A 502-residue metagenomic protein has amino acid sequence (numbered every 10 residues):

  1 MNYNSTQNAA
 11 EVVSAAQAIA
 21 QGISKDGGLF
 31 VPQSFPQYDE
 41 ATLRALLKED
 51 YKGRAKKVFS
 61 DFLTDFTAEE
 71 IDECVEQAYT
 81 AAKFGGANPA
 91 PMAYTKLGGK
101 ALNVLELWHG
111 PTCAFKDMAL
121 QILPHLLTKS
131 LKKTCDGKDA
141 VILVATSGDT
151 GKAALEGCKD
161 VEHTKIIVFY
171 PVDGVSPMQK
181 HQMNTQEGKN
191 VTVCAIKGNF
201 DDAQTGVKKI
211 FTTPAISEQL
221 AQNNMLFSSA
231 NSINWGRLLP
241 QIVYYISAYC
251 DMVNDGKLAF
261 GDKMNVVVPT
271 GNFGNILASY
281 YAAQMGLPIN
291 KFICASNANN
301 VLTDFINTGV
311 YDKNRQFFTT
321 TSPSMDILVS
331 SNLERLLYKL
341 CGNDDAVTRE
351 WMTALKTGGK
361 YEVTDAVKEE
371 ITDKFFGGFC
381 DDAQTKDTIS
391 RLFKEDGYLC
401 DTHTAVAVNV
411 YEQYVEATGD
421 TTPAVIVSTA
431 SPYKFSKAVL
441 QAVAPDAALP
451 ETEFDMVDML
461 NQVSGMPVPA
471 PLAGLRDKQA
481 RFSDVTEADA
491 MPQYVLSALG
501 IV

Functional and structural regions predicted by a protein language model:
M1-V502: PLP-dependent amino-acid enzyme catalytic core
